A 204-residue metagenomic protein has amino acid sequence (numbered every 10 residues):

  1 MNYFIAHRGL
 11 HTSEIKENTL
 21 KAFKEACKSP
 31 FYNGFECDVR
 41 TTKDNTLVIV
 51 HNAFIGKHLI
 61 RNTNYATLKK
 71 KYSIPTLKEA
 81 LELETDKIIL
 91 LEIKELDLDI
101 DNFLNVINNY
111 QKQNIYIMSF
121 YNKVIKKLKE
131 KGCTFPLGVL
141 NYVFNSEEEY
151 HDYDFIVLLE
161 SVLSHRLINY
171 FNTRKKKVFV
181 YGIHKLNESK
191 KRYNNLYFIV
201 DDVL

Functional and structural regions predicted by a protein language model:
M1-L204: Phosphate-group recognition and catalysis centered on beta-loop-alpha active-site segments
